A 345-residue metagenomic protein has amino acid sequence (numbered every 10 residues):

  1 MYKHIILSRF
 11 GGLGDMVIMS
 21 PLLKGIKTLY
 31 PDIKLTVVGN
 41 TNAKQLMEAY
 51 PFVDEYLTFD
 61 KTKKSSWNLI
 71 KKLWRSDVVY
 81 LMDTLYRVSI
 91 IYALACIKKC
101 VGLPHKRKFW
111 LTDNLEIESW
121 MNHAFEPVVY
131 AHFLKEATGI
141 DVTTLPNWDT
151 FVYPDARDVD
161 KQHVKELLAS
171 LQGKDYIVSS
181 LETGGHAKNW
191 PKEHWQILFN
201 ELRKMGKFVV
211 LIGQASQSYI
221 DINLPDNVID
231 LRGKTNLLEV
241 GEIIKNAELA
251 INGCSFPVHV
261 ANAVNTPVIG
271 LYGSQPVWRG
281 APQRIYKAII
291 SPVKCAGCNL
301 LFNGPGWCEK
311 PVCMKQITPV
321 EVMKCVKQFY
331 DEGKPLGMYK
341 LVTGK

Functional and structural regions predicted by a protein language model:
M1-K345: Catalytic machinery of carbohydrate-active enzymes, primarily nucleotide-sugar-dependent glycosyltransferases
